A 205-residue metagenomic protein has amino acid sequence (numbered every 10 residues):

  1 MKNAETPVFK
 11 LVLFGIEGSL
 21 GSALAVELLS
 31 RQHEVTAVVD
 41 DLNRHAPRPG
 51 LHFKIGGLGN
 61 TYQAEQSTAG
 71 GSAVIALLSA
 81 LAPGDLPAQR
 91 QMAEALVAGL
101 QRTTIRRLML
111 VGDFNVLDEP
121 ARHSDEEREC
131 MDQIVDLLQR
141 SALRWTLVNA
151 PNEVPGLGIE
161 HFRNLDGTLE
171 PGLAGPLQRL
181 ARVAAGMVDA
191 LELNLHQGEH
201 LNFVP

Functional and structural regions predicted by a protein language model:
K2-R31: N-terminal Rossmann NAD(P)H-binding glycine-rich loop of SDR-like oxidoreductase domains
V12, T36, T146: Conserved beta-strand positions in the Rossmann-like core of class I SAM-dependent methyltransferases
F14-I16, R107, P155-L157, F162-P205: Active-site-lining helix/loop region of Rossmann-like oxidoreductase modules
E34, L42, E94-D132, L137 (+1 more regions): Conserved Rossmann-fold NAD(P)-dependent oxidoreductase catalytic core, especially the SDR/UDP-sugar
V38-R44, N152-E153: Short, polar loop motifs at secondary-structure junctions
N43-A95, G99-R102, L191-E192: NAD(P)H-binding glycine-rich loop region in Rossmannoid oxidoreductase-like domains and their noncatalytic homologs
P83, N115-P120, E153-L157: Conserved catalytic-site region of short-chain dehydrogenase/reductase
Q133-H161: Conserved beta-loop-beta element that borders a ligand/cofactor-binding pocket
